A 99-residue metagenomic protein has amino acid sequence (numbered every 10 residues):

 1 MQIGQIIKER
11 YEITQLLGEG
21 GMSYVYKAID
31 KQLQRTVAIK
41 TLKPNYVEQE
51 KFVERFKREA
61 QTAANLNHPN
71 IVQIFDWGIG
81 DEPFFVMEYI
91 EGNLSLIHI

Functional and structural regions predicted by a protein language model:
M1-I13: A short, low-complexity linker immediately N-terminal to eukaryotic Hanks-type protein kinase catalytic domains
T14-G20, V25: Protein kinase glycine-rich loop
E19-G20, L66-P69: Conserved N-lobe motifs of Hanks-type protein kinase catalytic domains, especially the short loop(s) flanking
I29-T36: Conserved N-lobe loop of protein kinases adjacent to the ATP-binding glycine-rich P-loop
K43-N65: AlphaC helix of the eukaryotic protein kinase fold
W77: Activation-segment/catalytic-loop signature of the eukaryotic protein kinase fold
G80-L94: Conserved short submotifs of the Hanks-type protein kinase catalytic core that shape the nucleotide-binding pocket
I97-I99: Conserved small/polar residues in nucleotide/adenosyl-binding loops
